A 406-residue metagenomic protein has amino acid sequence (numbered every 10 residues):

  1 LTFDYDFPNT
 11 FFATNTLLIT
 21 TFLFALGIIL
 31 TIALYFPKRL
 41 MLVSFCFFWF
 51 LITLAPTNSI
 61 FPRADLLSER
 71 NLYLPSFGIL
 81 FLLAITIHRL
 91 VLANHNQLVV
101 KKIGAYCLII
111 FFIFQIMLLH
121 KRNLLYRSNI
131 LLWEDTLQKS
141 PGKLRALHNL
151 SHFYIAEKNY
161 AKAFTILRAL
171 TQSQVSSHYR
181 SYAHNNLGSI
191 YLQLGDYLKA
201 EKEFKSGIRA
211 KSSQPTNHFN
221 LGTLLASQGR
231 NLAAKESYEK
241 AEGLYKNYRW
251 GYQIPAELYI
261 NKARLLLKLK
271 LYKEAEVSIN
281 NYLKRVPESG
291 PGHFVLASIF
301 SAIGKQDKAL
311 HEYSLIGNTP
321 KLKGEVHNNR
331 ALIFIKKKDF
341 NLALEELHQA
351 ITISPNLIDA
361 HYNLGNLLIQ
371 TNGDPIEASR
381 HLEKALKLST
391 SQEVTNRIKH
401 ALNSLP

Functional and structural regions predicted by a protein language model:
L1-F36, L54-P75, A84-H88, L92 (+3 more regions): Membrane-interface amphipathic/re-entrant loop segments adjacent to transmembrane helices in multi-pass membrane
L30-F47, H95-I103: Membrane-interface helix-loop-helix junctions at transmembrane boundaries of multi-pass membrane enzymes, predominantly
Y126, Y160, Y197, N231 (+4 more regions): TPR-repeat structural position
K139, S173-S176, A210, L244 (+5 more regions): Structural marker of alpha-solenoid helical repeat scaffolds
R145-H152, S181-L192, T216-S227, Q253-R264 (+4 more regions): Conserved alpha-helical positions within TPR/SEL1-like repeat arrays
A156, Q193, S227, N261 (+5 more regions): Register position in tetratricopeptide repeats
